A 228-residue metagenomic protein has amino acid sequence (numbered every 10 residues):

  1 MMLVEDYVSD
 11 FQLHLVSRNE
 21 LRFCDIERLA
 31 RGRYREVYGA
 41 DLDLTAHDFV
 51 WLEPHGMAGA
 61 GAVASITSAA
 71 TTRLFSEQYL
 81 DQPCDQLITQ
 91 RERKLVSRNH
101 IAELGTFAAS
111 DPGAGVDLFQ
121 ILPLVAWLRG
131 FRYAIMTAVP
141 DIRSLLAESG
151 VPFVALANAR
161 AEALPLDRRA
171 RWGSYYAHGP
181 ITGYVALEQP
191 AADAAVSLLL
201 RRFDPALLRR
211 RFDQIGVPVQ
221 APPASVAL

Functional and structural regions predicted by a protein language model:
M1-D6, L74: Short acidic N-proximal helix/loop "leader" segments that mark the beginning of a domain or an inter-domain linker
M1-M2, H14-D43, A109-P123, W127 (+2 more regions): Short N-terminal signal/transit or membrane-insertion segments and the immediately adjacent low-complexity/disordered
S9-N99, A186-A191, V217-L228: A conserved beta-strand-loop-helix scaffold within acyl/acetyltransferase catalytic domains
L74, A114, L146, D193-A195: Short acidic, gly/pro-rich beta-turn/loop elements at beta-sheet edges and active-site/ligand-binding grooves
Y79-L166, G173, H178: Acyl-donor binding region in acyl/amide transferases
R129, L200-L228: Short, cationic low-complexity segments
R160-R209: Accessory, usually C-terminal, subdomains that scaffold auxiliary metal cofactors
